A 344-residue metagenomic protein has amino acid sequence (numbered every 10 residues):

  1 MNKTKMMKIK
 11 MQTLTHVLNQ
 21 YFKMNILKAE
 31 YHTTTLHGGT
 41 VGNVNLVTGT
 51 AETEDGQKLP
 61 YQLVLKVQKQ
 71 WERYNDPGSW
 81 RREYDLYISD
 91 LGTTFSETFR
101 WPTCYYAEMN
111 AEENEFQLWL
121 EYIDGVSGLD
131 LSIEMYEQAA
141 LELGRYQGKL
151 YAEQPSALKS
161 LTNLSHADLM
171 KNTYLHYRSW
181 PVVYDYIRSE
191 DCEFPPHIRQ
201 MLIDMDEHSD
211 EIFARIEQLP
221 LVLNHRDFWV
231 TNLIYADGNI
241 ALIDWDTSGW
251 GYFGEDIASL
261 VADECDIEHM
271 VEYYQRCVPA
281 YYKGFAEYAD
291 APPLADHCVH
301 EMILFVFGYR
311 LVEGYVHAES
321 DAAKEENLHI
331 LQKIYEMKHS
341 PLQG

Functional and structural regions predicted by a protein language model:
M1-E113, A236-D237, Q343: Conserved NTP-binding catalytic cores of kinases and kinase-like/nucleotidyltransferase enzymes across multiple kinase
T40-T53, S209-F253: Active-site acidic catalytic loop and adjacent metal/ATP-binding pocket of ATP-dependent phosphoryl transfer enzymes
Y61, F116, L221-V222: Residues on conserved beta-strands of the protein kinase catalytic domain
R73-Y74, T94, V126-M135, I267-E268: Short, polar/flexible loop-turn hinges at active-site or ligand-entry regions and domain interfaces
D85, S89, G254-A289, L304-H329: Active-site activation/catalytic loop segments of kinase-like enzymes and analogous catalytic loops in related
E115-G125: Conserved short submotifs of the Hanks-type protein kinase catalytic core that shape the nucleotide-binding pocket
D124-E142, A152-H225, K333, S340: ATP-dependent phospho-/nucleotidyl transfer catalytic cores
D290-L304: All-alpha amphipathic helical-bundle segments outside canonical DNA-binding/catalytic cores that form hydrophobic
